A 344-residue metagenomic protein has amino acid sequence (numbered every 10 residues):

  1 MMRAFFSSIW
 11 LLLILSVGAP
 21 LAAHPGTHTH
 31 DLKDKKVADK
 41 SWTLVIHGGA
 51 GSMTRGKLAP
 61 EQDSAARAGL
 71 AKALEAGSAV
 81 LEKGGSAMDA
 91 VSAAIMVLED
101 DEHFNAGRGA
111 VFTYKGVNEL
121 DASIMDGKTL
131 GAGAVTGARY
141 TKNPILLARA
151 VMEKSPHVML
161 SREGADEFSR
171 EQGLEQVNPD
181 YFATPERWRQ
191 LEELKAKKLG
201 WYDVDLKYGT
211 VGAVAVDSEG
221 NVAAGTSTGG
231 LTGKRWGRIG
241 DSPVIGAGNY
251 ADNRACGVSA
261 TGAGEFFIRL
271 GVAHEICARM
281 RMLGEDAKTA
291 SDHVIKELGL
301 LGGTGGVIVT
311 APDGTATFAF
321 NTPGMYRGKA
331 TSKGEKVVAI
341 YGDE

Functional and structural regions predicted by a protein language model:
M1, S16, K40-S41: Intrinsically disordered low-complexity regions specifically enriched for long asparagine
M1-S7: Positively charged n-region of N-terminal signal peptides that target proteins for export
S7-P20: Bacterial N-terminal signal peptides
H24-E344: Alpha/propeptide regions of enzymes that mature by internal proteolysis
